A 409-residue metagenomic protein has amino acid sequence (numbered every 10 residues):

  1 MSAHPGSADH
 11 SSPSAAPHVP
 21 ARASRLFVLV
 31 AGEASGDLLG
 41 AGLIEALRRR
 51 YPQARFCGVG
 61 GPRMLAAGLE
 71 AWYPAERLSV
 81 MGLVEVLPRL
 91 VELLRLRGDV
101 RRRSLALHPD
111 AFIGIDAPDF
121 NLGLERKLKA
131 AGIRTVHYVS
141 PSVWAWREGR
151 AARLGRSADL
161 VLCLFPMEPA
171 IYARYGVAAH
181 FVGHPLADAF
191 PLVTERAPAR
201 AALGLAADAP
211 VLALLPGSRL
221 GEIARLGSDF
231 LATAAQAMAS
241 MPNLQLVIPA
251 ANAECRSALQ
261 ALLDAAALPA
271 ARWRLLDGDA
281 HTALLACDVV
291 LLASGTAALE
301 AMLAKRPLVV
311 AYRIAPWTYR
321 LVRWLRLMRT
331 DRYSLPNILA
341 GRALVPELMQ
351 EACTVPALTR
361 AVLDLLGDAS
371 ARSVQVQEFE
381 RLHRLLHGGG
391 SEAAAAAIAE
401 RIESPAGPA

Functional and structural regions predicted by a protein language model:
M1-A409: Nucleotide-activated sugar donor-binding and catalytic core shared by glycosyltransferases and related lipid-linked
